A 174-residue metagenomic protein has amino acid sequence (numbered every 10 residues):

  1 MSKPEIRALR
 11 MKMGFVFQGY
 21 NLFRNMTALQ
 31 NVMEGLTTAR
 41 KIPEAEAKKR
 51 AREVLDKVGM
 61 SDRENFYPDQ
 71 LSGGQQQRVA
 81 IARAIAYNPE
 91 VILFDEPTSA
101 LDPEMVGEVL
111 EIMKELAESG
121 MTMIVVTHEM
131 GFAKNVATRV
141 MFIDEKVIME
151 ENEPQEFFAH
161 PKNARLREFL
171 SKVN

Functional and structural regions predicted by a protein language model:
M1-P154: ABC family nucleotide-binding domain
D144-E145, E151, Q155-N174: C-terminal boundary and immediately downstream tail of ABC-type ATPase nucleotide-binding domains
